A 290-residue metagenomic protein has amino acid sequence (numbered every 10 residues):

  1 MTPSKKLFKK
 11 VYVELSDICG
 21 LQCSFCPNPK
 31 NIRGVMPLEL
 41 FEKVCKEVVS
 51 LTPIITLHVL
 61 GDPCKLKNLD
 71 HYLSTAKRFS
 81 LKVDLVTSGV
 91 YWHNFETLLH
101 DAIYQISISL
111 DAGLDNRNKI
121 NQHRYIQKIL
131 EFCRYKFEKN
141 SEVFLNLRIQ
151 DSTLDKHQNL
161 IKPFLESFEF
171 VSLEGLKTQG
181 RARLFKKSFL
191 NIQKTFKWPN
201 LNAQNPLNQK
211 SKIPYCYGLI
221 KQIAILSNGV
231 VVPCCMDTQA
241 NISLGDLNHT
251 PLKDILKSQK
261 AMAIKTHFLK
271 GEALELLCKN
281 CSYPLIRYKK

Functional and structural regions predicted by a protein language model:
M1, I213-P214, V230, N280-K290: Non-catalytic N-terminal targeting/anchoring module and adjacent flexible stem/linker that precedes the structured
M1-I106, N116-R124, Y288: Conserved alpha-helical substructure of the radical SAM core
P3-F8, N208, Y217, K270: Residue-level marker of regulatory loop/turn positions in helix-turn-helix DNA-binding domains and in histidine
V13, D17-G20, K210, E272-E275: Processing junctions and N-termini across compartments
I18-N28, P233-M236, E275-I286: Local cysteine-cluster metal-coordination motifs and their immediate loop/turn environment, predominantly Fe-S cluster
F25, P29-I32, S167, Q222 (+2 more regions): Secreted/processed peptides and extracellular or luminal domains of membrane proteins
M36, F79-K82, T97, D101-K257 (+1 more regions): Radical SAM enzyme [4Fe-4S]-AdoMet core and its adjacent flexible, acidic and glycine-rich loops/tails across
K257-K290: Cysteine/selenocysteine-centered motifs that mediate thiol-based redox chemistry or coordinate metal-sulfur cofactors
